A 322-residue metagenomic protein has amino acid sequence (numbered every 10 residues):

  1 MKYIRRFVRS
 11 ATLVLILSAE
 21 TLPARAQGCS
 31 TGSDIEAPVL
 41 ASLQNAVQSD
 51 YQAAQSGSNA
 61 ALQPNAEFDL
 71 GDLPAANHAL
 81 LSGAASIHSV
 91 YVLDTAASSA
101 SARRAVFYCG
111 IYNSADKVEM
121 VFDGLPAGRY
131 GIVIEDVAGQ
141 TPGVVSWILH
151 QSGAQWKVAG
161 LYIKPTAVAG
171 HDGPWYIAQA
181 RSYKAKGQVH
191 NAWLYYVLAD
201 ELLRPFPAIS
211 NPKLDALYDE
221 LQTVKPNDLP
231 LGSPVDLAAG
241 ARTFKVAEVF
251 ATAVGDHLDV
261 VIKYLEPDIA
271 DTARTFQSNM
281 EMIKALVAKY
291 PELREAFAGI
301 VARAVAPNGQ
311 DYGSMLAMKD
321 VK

Functional and structural regions predicted by a protein language model:
R9-E20: Bacterial N-terminal signal peptides
A24-Q48, Y162-W175: Short, low-complexity N-terminal intrinsically disordered segments enriched in polar/charged residues
C29-S30, A37, Q52-D116, D200-P230: Short solvent-exposed beta->alpha transition segments
S56, W193-L194: Primarily a tetratricopeptide repeat
P74-P142, L229-A270: Surface-exposed, charged secondary-structure patches
G131-H171, A251-A270, R274, E281 (+1 more regions): Short beta-strand edge/turn micro-motifs at domain boundaries
